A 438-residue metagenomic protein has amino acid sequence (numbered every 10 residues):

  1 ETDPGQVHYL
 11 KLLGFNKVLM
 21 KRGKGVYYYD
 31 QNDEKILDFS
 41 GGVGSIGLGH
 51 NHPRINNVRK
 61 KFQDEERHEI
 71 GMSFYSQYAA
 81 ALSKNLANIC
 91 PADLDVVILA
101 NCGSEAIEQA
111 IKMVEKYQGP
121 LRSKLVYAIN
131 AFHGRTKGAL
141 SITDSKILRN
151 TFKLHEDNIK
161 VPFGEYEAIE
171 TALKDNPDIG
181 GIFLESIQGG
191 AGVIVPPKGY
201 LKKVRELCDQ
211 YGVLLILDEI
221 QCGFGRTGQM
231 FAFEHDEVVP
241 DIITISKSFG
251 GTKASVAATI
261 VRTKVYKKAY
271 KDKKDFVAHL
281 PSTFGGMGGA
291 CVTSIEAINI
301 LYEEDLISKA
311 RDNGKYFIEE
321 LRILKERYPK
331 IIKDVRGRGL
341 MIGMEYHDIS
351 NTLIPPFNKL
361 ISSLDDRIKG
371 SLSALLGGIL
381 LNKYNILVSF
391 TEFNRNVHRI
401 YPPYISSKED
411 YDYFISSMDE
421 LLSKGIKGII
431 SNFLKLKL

Functional and structural regions predicted by a protein language model:
E1-L438: Conserved N-terminal phosphate-binding loop of PLP-dependent enzymes in the Aspartate aminotransferase
